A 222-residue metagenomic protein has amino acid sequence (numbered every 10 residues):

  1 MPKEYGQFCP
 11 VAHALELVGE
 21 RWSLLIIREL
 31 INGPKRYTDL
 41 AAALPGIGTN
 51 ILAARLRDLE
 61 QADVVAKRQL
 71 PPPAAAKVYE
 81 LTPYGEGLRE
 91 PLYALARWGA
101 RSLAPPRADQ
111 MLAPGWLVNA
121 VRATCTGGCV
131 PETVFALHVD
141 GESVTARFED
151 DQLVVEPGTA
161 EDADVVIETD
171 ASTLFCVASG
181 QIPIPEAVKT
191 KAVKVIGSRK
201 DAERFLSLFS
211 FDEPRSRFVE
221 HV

Functional and structural regions predicted by a protein language model:
M1-Q7: N-terminal intrinsically disordered/low-complexity leader segments
C9-G48: N-terminal helix-turn-helix DNA-binding core of bacterial DNA-binding proteins
L52-A62: Basic amphipathic alpha-helical segments that dock to polyanions
E60-E80: Beta-hairpin "wing" of winged helix-turn-helix
E80, Y84-Q152, R199-V222: Acidic, aliphatic-rich amphipathic alpha-helical segments
V144-D150, V155-D164, E168: Non-DNA-binding regulatory cores of transcription-related proteins, predominantly C-terminal effector-binding
A160-V222: C-terminal interaction segments
